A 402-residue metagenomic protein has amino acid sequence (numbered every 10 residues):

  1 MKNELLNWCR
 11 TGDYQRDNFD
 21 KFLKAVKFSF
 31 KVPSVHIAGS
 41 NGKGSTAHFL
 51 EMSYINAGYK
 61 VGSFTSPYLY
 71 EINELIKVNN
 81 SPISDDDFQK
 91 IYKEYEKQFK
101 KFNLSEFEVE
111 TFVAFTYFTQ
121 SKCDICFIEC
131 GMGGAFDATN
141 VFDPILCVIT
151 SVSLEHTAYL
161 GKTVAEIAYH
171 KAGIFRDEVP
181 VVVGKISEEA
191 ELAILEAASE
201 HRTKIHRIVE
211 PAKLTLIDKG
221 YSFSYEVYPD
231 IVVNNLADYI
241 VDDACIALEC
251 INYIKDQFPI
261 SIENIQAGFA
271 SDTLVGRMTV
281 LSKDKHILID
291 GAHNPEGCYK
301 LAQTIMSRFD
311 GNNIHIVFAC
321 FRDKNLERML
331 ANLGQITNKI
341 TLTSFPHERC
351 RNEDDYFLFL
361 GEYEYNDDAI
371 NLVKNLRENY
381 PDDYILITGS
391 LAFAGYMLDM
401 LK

Functional and structural regions predicted by a protein language model:
M1-G39, T46-Y59, F64: Short functional linear segments
P33, Q120, I125-C130, D137-V148 (+3 more regions): Nucleotide phosphate-binding/pyrophosphate-handling subdomain across enzymes that bind or process nucleotide phosphates
A47-E94: N-terminal phosphate/diphosphate-binding loop that engages ATP/GTP or pyrophosphate donors across diverse enzyme folds
L50-I55, L333, L360, L401: Hydrophobic alpha-helical packing residues
F64, G184-K185, A197-I217, N234-D238 (+5 more regions): Beta-strand->loop->alpha-helix junctions that form or flank phosphate-binding loops in nucleotide-handling enzymes
K97-G134: Phosphate-binding/switch loop-helix module in NTP-utilizing enzymes
I125-E129, L146-P229, A244-E263: Acidic, Mg2+-coordinating active-site environments of NTP-dependent enzymes
S187-H206, K219, H286-I287, E327-Y384: C-terminal helical cap/extension that packs against the catalytic core of soluble nucleotide-cofactor enzymes
